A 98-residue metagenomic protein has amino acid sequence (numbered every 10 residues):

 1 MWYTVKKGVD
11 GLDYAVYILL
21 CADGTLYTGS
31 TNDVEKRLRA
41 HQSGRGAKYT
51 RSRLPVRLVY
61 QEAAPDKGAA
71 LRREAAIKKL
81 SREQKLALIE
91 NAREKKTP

Functional and structural regions predicted by a protein language model:
M1-P98: GIY-YIG nuclease catalytic motif and its immediate N-terminal context
